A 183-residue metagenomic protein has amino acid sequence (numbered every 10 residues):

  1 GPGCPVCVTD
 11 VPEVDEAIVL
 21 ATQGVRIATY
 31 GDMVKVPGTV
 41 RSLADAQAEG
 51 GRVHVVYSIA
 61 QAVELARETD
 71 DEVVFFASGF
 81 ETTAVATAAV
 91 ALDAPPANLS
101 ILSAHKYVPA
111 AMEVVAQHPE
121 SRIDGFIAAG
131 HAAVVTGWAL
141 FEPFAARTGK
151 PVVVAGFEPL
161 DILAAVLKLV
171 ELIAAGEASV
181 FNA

Functional and structural regions predicted by a protein language model:
G1-D70, A84, A91, P96 (+3 more regions): Metallocofactor- and cofactor-centric catalytic cores in central/energy metabolism, strongly enriched
P2-C4, F80, H131, F157: Gly/Ser/Thr-rich helix-start
E13-E16, R67-V73, V114-E120, E142-P143 (+1 more regions): Short, surface-exposed amphipathic charged segments that create phosphate/polyanion-binding patches used for binding
Y30-G31, A62, A88, A132-T136 (+1 more regions): Short, surface-exposed, charge-dense and proline/glycine-enriched linear segments
H54-V55, V74, S100, V152-A155: Short hydrophobic alpha-helical runs that function as membrane-insertion/retention elements
E68-D71, L92-N98, H118-S121, K150 (+1 more regions): Secondary-structure boundary elements
F76, F80-L140: Phosphate/pyrophosphate-binding betaalpha-module
L102, R122-N182: A conserved active-site cap/scaffold subdomain adjacent to cofactor or substrate pockets
